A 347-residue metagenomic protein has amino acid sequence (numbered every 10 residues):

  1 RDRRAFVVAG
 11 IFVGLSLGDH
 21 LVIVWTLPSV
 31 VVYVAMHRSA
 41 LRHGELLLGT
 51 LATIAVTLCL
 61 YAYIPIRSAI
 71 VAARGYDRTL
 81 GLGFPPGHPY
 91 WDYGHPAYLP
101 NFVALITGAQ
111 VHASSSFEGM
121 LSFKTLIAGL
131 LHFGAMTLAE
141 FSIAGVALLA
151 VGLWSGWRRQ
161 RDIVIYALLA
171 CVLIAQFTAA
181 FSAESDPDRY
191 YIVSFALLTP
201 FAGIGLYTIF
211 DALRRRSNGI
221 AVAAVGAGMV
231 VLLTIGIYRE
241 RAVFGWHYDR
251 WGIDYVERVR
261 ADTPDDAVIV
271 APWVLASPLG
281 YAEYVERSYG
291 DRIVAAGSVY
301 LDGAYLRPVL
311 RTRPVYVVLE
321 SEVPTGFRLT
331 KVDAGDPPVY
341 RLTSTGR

Functional and structural regions predicted by a protein language model:
F6-D19, S29-Y33: Membrane-interface alpha helices of multi-pass inner-membrane proteins
T26-A55: Perimembrane helix-loop-helix junctions
L48-Q110: Membrane-lumen/periplasm interface segments of specific transmembrane helices in polyprenyl phosphate-linked
A135-R161: Hydrophobic, aromatic-rich transmembrane alpha-helices and their immediate juxtamembrane boundary segments
L148, W157-A179: Transmembrane alpha-helix segments characteristic of polytopic inner-membrane glycan-assembly/cell-envelope
W157-Q160, I204-Y238: Signature aromatic-anchored transmembrane alpha helix within multi-pass, membrane-resident enzymes that catalyze glycan
Y166-L169, A180-L213: Hydrophobic/aromatic-rich transmembrane helices and adjacent perimembrane loops
F181-E184, D188-Y191, V222-D262, V274-P278 (+3 more regions): Membrane-proximal, lumen/periplasm-facing interface regions of secretory-pathway glyco- and lipid-modifying enzymes
